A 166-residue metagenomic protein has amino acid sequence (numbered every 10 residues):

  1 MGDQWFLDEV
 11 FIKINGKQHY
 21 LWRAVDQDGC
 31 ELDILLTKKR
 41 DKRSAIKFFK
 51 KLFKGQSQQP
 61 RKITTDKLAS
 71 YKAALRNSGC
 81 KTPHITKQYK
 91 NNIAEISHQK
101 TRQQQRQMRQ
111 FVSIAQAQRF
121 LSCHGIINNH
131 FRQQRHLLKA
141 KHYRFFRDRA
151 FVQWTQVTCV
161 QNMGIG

Functional and structural regions predicted by a protein language model:
M1-I14: Two-metal-ion RNase H-like nuclease active-site motif
D8, A24, G29, F49 (+4 more regions): Mobile genetic element proteins and their domesticated derivatives, centered on retroelements and DNA transposons
N15, A45, W154: Conserved active-site neighborhood of enzyme catalytic/cofactor-binding cores
N15-E31: Short conserved beta-strand segments at catalytic cores or DNA/RNA-binding microdomains of nucleic-acid binding
I34-Q56: Active-site beta-loop-alpha junctions of metal-dependent nucleic acid enzymes, especially the RNase H-like/DDE
Q59-P60: A general structural motif
K67-S122, I126, R132-Q133, L138: Helix-centered, glycine/charged polyanion-binding patches within enzymatic domains that contact phosphate-containing
Q118-G166: C-terminal domain-tail junction helix/linker
